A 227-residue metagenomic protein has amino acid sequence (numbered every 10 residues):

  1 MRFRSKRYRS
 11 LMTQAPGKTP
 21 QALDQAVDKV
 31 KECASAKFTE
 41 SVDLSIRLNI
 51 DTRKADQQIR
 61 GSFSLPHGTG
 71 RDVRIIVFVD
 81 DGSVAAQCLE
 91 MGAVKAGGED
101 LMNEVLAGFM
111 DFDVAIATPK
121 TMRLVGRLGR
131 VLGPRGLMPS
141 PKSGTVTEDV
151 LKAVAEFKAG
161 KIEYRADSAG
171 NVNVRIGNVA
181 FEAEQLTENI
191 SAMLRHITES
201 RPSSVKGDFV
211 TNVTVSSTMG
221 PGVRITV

Functional and structural regions predicted by a protein language model:
R2-P16: Generic N-terminal amphipathic, Lys/Arg-enriched alpha-helix
M12-A15, T19, V27-A34, T52 (+3 more regions): Structural signal for hydrophobic packing residues in well-ordered secondary-structure cores of soluble enzyme domains
Q21-A86, D113: Translation machinery proteins
A26, C88, G133, V215: Residue-level signature of catalytic and energy-coupling elements of molecular machines, predominantly ATP/GTP-dependent
F38-V42, S200-N212: Flexible, glycine/charged-enriched surface loops at secondary-structure junctions
I46-L48, V79, I176-N178, S217-M219 (+1 more regions): Flexible glycine-/small-residue-rich
T69-R71, S168-G170, K206-F209, M219-P221: Short flexible coil/turn linkers enriched for glycine and charged/polar residues that connect secondary-structure
A93-T198: Long, charge-patterned amphipathic alpha-helical coiled-coil/hairpin "stalk" segments used as oligomerization
